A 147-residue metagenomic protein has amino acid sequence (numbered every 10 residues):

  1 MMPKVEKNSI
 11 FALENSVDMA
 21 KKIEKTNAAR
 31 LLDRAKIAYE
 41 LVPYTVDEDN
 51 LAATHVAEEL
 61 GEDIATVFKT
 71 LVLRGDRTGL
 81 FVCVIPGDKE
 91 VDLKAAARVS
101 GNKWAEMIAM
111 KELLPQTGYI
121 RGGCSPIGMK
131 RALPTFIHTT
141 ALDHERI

Functional and structural regions predicted by a protein language model:
P3-I147: Extended, low-hydrophobicity, polar/charged segments
